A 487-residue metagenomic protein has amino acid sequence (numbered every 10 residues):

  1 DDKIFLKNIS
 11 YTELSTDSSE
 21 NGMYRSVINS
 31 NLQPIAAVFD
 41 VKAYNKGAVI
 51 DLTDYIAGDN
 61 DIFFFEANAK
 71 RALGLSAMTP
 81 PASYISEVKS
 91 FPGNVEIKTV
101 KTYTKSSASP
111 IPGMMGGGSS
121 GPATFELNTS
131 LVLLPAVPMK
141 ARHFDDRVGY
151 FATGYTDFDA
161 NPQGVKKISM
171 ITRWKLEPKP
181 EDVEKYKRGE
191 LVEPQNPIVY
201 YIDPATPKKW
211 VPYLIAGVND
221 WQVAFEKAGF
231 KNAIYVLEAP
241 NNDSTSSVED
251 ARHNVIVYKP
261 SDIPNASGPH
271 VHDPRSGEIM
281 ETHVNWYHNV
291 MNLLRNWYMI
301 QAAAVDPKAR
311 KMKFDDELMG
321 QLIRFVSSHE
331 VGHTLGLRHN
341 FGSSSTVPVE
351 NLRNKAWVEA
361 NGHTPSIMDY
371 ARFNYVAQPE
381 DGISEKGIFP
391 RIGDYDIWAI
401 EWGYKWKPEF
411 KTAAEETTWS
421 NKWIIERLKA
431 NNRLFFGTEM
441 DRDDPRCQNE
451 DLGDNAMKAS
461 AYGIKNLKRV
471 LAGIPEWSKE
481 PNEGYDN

Functional and structural regions predicted by a protein language model:
D1-T206, A224, A228, A233 (+3 more regions): Auxiliary tRNA-acceptor-end handling modules of aminoacyl-tRNA synthetases
N161, A205-P212, L318, D451-D454: Generic amphipathic alpha-helical segments used as scaffolds and interaction surfaces in large, multi-domain proteins
E193, I215, Y485-N487: Low-complexity, glycine/serine/threonine/alanine-rich intrinsically disordered linker and propeptide segments
W210-G217, M319, I323, S327: Stable alpha-helical elements in mature extracytoplasmic
N219-F230, G332-H333, L337, F373: Sec-exported extracytoplasmic/periplasmic mature domains
E238-K259, Q321-Q378: The catalytic-center signature of Zn2+-dependent metalloproteases
S267, H272, E278-W286, S327-L335 (+2 more regions): Extended catalytic-interface subdomain
S343-N487: Conserved catalytic/binding loops enriched for acidic/polar residues
